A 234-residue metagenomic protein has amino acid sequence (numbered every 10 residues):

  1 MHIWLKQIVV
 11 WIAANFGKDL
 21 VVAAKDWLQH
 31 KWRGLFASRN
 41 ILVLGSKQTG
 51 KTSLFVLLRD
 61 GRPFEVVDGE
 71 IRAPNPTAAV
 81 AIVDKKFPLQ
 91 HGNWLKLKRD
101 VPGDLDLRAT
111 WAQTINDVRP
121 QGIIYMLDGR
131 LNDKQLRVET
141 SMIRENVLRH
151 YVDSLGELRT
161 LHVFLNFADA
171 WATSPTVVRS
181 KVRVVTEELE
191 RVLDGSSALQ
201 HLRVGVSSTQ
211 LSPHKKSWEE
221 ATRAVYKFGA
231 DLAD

Functional and structural regions predicted by a protein language model:
M1-L44, Y226, A233: Short, flexible boundary segments at extreme N-termini or domain junctions of P-loop NTPases and their
N40-E65: Glycine-rich phosphate-binding P-loop
T49-G50, G103-L107, G129-K134, A168-A172 (+1 more regions): Short acidic, S/G/P-rich loop/turn micro-motifs used as interaction or catalytic elements
R59-L95, D106-R108: Switch I (effector-binding) loop of TRAFAC-class P-loop GTPase G-domains
K98-D100, I123-G129, H162-F167: Conserved beta-strand segments of the P-loop GTPase G domain that flank and frequently precede/overlap
R108-L136, R149-D153: Inter-motif core of Ras-like GTPase G domains
N146-E157, E187-S196: Substrate-engagement module of ASCE P-loop NTPases
A170-D234: Canonical P-loop GTPase G-domain recognition
